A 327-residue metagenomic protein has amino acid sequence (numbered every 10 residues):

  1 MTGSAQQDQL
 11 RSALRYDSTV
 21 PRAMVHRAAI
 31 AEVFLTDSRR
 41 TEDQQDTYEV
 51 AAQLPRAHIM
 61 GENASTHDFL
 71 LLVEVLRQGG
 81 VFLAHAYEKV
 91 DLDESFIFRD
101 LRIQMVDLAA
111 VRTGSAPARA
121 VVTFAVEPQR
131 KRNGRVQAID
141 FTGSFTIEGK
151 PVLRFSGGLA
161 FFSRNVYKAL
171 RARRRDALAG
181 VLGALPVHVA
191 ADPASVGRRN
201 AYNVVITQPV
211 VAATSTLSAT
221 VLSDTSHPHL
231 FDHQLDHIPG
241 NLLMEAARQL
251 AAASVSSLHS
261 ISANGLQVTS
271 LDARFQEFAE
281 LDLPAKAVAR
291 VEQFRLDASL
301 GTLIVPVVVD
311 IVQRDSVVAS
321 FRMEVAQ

Functional and structural regions predicted by a protein language model:
M1-A64, A160-Q234: Non-catalytic linker/capping segments at the edges of enzyme domains
T2-S12, V121-H188, V288-Q327: HotDog/MaoC-like acyl-thioester-processing domains
E42-S95, T220-L258: Hot-dog-fold acyl-thioester-processing enzymes
A51-Q53, Q104-V106, A125-E127, A160 (+4 more regions): A structural detector for beta-sheet-dominated domains
H67-V75, V81, H85-I97, N133-A138 (+7 more regions): Extended intrinsically disordered, low-complexity coil regions enriched in Ser, Thr, Gly, Ala and often Pro
V75, R99-L101, F141, E245-Q249 (+1 more regions): One face of beta-strands
F82-V126, A251-E292: Hydrophobic beta-strand-centered segment that forms part of the acyl-chain substrate-binding groove
V205-E277, P284, F294-D297, V308: Acidic/His-leaning functional-site neighborhoods
